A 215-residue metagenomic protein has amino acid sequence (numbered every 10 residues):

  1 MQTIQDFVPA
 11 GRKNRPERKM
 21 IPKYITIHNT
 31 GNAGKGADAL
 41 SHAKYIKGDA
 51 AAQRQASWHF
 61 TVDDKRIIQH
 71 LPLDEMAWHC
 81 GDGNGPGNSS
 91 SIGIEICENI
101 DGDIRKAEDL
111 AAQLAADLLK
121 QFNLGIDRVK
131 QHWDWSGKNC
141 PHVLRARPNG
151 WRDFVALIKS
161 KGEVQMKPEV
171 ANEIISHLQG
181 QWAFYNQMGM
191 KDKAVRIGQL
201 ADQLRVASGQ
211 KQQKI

Functional and structural regions predicted by a protein language model:
M1-I25, I96-N172, A201-I215: Basic/polar, cationic surfaces and motifs that engage anionic cell-wall and phosphate/carboxylate ligands
M1-N88, L144: N-terminal catalytic cores of peptidoglycan-degrading enzymes
A39, A107, G150, K193-R196: Residues at alpha-helix caps and immediate loop-helix transition turns in enzyme cores, especially N- and C-cap
P86-E98: Short, conserved helix/loop micro-motifs enriched in His/Cys and acidic residues
M166, A183-V195: Charged, low-complexity interaction regions
